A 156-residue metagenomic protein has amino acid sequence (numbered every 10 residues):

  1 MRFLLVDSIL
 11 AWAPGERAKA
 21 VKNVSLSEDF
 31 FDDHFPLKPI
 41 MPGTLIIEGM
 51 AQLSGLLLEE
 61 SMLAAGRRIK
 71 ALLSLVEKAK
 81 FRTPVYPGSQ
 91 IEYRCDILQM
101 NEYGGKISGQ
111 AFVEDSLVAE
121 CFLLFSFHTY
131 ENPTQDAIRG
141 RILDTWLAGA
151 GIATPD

Functional and structural regions predicted by a protein language model:
M1, L26-F30, G49, T145 (+1 more regions): Terminal targeting signals and extreme-terminal segments of soluble enzymes
M1-M41: Catalytic strand-loop segment that frames the active site of acyl-thioester-processing enzymes
F3-L5, I91, G105: Hydrophobic core residues within well-ordered beta-strands of beta-rich domains
D7-L10, E77, R82, D96-L98 (+1 more regions): Conserved positions in beta-strands of structured domains
I9, M41-A65: Active-site helix/loop of acyl-thioester processing domains in fatty-acid/polyketide metabolism, spanning hotdog-fold
G15, Y86-P87, L98-D156: HotDog/MaoC-like acyl-thioester-processing domains
V21, R94, S108-Q110: Beta-strand residues in well-ordered beta-sheet regions across diverse protein folds
S54-E92, V118, S126-H128: Hydrophobic beta-strand-centered segment that forms part of the acyl-chain substrate-binding groove
